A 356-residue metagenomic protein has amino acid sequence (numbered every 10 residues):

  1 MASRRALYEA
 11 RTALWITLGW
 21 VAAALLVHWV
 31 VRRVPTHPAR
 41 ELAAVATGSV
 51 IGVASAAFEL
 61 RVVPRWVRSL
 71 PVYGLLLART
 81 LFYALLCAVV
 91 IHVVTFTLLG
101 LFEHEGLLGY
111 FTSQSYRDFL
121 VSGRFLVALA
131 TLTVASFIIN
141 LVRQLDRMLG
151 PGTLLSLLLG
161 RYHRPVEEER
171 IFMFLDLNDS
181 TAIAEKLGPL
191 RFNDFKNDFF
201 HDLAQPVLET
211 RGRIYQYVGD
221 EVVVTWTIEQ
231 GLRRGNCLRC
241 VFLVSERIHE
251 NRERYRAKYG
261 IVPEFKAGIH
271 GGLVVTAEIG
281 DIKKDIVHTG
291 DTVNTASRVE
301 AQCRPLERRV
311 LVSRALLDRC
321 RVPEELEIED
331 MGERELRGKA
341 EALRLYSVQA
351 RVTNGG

Functional and structural regions predicted by a protein language model:
L25-H37, F96-E105: Juxtamembrane "helix-exit" motif on the non-cytosolic side of transmembrane helices
V50-S69: Canonical alpha-helical transmembrane segments
E59-V62, L76-G123: Hydrophobic transmembrane alpha-helices
H104-E168: Regulatory cytosolic signal-relay segments
R164-R239: Catalytic NTP-binding/metal-coordinating core of nucleotidyl cyclase/transferase enzymes
V207-N236, R252-D291: Catalytic core of nucleotidyl cyclases, primarily class III adenylyl/guanylyl cyclases
H270, D291-R314, D318: Catalytic/regulatory signature loops of cyclic-dinucleotide turnover enzymes and related class III nucleotidyl cyclases
P305-G356: Cytosolic regulatory/linker segments at or just downstream of nucleotide-handling modules in signal-transduction
